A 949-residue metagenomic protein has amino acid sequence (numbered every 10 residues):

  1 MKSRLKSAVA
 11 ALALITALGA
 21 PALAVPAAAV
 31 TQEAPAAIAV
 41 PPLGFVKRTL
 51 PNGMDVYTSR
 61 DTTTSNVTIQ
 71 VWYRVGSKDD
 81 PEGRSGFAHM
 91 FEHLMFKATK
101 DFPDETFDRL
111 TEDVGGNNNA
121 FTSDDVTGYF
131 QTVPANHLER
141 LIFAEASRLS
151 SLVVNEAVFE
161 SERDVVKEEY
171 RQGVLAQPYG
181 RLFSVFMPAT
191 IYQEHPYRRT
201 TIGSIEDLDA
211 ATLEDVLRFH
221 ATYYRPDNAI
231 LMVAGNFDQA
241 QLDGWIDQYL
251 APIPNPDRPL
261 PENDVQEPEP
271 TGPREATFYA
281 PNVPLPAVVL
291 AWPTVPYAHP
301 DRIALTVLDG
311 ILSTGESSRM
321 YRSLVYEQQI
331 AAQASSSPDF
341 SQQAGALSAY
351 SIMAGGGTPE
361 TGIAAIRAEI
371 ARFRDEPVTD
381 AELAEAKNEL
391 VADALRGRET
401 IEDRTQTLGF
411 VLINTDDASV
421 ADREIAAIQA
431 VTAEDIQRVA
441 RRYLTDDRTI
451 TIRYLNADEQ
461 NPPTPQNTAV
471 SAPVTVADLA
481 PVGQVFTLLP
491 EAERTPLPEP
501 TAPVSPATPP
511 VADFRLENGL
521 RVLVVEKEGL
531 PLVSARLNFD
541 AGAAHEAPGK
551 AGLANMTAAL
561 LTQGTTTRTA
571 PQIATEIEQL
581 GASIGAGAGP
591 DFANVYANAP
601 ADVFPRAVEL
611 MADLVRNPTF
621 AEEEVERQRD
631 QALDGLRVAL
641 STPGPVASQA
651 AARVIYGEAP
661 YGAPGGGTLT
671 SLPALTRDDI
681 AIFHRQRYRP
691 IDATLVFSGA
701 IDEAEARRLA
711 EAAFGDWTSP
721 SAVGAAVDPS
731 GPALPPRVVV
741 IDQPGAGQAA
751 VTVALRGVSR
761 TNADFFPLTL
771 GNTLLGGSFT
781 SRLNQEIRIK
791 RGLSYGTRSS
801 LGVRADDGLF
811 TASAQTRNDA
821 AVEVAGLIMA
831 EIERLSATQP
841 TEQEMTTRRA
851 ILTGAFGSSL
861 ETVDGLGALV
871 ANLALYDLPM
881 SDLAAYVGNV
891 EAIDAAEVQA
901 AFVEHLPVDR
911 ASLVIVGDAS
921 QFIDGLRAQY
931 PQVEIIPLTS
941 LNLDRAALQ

Functional and structural regions predicted by a protein language model:
K2-A24: Gram-negative bacterial Sec-dependent N-terminal signal peptides
L23-Y57, D238-Y279, A287, D422-N538 (+4 more regions): Proteolytic maturation boundary segments
Y57-S59, T63-E82, G86-M90, E105-L149 (+15 more regions): M16 family metallopeptidases and their MPP-like homologs
F87-M95, L308, T557, G771: Active-site His/Glu-centered metal-binding helix of metallohydrolases
A146-E156, L250-D257, A368-P377, L614-F620 (+3 more regions): A common structural junction motif
R163, G180, L217-Y249, R448-T449 (+4 more regions): Non-catalytic, conformational "gating/processing" segments within enzyme and secreted inhibitor domains
K167-G173, V265-F278, N388-G397, A599-P600 (+3 more regions): Short, conserved secondary-structure transition motifs
